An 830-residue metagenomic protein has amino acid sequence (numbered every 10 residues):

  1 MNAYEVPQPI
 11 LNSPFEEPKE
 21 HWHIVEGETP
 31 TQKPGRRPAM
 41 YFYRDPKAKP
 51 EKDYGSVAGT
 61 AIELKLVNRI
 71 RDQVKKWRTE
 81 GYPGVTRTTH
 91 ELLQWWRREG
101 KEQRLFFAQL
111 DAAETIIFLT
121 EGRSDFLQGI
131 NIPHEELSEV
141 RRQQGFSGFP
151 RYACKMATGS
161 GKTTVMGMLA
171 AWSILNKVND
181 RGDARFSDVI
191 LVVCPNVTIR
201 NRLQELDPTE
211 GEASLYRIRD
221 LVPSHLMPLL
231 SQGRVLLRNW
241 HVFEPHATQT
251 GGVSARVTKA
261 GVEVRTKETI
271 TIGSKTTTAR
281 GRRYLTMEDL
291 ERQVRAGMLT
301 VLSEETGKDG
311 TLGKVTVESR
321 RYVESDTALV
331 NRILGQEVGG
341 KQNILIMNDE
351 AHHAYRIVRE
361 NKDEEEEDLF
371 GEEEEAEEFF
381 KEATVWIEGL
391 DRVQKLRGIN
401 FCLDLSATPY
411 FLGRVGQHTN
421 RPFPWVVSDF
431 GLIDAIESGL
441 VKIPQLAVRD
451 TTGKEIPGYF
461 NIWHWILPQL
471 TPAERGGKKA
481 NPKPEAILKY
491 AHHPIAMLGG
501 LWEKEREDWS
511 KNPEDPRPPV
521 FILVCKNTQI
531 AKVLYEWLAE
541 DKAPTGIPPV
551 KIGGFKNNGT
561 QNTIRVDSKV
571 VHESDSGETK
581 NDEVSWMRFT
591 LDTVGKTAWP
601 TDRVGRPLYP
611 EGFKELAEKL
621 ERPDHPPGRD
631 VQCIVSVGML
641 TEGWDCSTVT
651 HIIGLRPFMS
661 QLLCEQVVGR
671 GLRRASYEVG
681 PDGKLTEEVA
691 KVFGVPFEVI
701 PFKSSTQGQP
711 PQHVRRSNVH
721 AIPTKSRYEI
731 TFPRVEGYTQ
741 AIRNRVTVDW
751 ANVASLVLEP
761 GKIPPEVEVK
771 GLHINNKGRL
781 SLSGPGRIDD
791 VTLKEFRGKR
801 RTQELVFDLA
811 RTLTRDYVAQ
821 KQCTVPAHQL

Functional and structural regions predicted by a protein language model:
M1-L830: RecA-like P-loop NTPase motor core of helicase/translocase proteins
